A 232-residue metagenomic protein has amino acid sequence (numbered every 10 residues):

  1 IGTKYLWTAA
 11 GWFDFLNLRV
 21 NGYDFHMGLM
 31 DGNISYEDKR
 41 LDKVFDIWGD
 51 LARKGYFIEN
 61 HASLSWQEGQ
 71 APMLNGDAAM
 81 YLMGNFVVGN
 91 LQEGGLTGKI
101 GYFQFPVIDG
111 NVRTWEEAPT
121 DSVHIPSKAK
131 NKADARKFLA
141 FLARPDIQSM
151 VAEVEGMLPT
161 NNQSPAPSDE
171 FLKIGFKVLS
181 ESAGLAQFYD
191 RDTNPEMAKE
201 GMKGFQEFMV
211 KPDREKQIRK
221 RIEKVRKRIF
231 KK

Functional and structural regions predicted by a protein language model:
I1-N33, G49, A78: Extracytoplasmic/periplasmic solute-binding protein
V20-K43, E93-G94, V107-W115, A166 (+1 more regions): Short, solvent-exposed loop/beta-turn-alpha elements that line the ligand-binding surface or hinge of extracytoplasmic
D31-H61: Glycine-centered hinge/linker elements that transmit conformational signals in sensory and ligand-binding systems
K54, E93-G156, K203: Extracytoplasmic/periplasmic substrate-recognition and gating elements
N60-L74: Short helix-initiation/N-cap motifs at beta->coil->alpha
W66, M83-V88, P119-D121: Beta->alpha turn/N-cap motifs
N75-M83, G98: Alpha-to-beta junction loops
S180-K232: Conserved C-terminal helix/tail region of periplasmic/extracytoplasmic solute-binding proteins
